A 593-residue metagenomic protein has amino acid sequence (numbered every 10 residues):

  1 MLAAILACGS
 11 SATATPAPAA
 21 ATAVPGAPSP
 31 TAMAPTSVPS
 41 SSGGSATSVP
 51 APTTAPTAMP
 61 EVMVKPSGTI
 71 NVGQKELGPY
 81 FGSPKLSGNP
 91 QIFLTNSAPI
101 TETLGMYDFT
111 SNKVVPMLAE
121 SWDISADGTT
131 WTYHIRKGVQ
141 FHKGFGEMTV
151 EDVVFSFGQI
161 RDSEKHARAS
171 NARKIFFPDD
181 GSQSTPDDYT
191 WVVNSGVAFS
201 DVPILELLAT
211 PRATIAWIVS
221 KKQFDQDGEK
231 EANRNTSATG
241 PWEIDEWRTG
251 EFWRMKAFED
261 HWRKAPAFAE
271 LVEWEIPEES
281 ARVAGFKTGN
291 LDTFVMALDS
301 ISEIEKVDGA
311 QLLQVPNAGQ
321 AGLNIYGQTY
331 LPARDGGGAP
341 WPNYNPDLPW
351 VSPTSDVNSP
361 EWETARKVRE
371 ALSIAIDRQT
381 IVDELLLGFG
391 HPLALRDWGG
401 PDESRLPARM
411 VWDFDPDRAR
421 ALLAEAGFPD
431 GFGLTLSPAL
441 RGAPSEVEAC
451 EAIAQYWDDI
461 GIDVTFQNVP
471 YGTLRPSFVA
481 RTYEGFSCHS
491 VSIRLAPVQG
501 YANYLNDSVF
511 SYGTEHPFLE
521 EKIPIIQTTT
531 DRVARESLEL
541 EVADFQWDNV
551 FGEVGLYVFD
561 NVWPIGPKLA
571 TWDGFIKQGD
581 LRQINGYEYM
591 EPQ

Functional and structural regions predicted by a protein language model:
M1, L6-M63, M106-T110, D123 (+9 more regions): Extracytoplasmic/periplasmic ligand-capture domains
I70, V114, T129-W131, W191-V193 (+1 more regions): Hydrophobic residues embedded in beta-strands of well-ordered beta-sheets
N71-A126, G158, N235-P241: N-terminal lobe/hinge region of extracytoplasmic solute-binding protein
L77, G138-V139, A198-F199: Acidic glycine-/aspartate-rich tracts in secreted/extracellular proteins
K85-T95, M148, V153, L207-T210: Short Gly/aromatic-enriched secondary-structure transition segments
H134, R168-Q223, P567: Surface-exposed binding/hinge segments that line and control ligand-binding clefts or catalytic entry sites
L387-R409, N561-P567: Mature extracytoplasmic/periplasmic domains
